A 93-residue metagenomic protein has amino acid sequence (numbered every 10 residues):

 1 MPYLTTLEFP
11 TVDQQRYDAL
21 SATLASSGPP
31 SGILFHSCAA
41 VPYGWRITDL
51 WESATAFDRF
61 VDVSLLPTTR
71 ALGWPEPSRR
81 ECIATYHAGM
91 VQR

Functional and structural regions predicted by a protein language model:
M1-T48, E52-L66, G73-R93: Short S/T/G/P-rich N-terminal loop/turn motif that feeds into the first structured element of a domain
